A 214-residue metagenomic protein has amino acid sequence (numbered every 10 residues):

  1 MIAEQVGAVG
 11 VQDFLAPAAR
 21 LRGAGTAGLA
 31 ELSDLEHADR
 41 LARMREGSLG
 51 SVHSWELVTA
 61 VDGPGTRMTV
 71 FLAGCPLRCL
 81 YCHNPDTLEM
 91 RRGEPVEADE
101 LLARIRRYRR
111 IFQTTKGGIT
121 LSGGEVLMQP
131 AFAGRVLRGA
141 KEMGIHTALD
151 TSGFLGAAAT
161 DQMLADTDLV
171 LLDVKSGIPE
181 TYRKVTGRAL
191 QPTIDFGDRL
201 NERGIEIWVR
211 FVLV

Functional and structural regions predicted by a protein language model:
M1-L72, R78-R92, R107-T115: N-terminal [4Fe-4S]-dependent radical SAM core
V6-G7, D99, G177: Residue-level detector of intrinsically disordered/flexible regions characterized by low predicted structural confidence
A18-L21, E31-S33, M44-E46, E100 (+2 more regions): Short acidic/polar alpha-helix capping motifs at helix-coil junctions
R91, P95, G123-V126: Short gly/ser-rich anion-binding loops that grip negatively charged ligand groups
G93-A103: Short cysteine/histidine-rich metal-coordination sites, predominantly Zn2+-binding motifs
L102, R106-V214: Conserved AdoMet/S-adenosylmethionine-binding subsite of the radical SAM
